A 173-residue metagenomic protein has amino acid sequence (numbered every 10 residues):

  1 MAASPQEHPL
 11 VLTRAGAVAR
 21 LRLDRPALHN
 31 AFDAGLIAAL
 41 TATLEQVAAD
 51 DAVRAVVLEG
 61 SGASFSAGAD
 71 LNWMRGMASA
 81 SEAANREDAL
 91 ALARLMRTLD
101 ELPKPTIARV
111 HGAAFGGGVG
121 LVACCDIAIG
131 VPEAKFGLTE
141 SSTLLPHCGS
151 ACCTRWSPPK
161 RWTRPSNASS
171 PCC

Functional and structural regions predicted by a protein language model:
M1-R20, D24, S142-C173: Amphipathic alpha-helical segments at domain termini/boundaries
M1-S61, R97: Conserved CoA-thioester-binding segment of acyl-CoA-metabolizing enzymes
D24, N30, G62, G68-D70 (+4 more regions): Conserved phosphate-binding and hydrolysis motifs of nucleotide-dependent enzymes
A27, A31, A38, E82-A93 (+5 more regions): Residues at secondary-structure transition points
A38, G60-R97, A114: Glycine- (often His-adjacent) and acidic-residue-rich active-site loop that binds/positions the CoA thioester
A55, S64, I127, T154-R155: Residues at the N-termini of beta-strands
L95, L99-P103, R109, F115-T154 (+1 more regions): CoA-thioester-processing core
